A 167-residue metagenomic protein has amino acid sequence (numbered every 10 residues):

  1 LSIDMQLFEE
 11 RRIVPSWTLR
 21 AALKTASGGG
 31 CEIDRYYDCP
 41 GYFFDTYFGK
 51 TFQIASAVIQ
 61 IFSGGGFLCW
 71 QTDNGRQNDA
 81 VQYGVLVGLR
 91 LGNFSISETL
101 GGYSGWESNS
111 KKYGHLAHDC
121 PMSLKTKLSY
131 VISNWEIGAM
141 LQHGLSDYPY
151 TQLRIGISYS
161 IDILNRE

Functional and structural regions predicted by a protein language model:
L1-A80, K111, H115-A117: Outer-membrane pore/translocation modules
I61-G105: A mid-sequence, solvent-exposed acidic-amphipathic segment
L86-E167: Outer membrane beta-barrel transmembrane domains
